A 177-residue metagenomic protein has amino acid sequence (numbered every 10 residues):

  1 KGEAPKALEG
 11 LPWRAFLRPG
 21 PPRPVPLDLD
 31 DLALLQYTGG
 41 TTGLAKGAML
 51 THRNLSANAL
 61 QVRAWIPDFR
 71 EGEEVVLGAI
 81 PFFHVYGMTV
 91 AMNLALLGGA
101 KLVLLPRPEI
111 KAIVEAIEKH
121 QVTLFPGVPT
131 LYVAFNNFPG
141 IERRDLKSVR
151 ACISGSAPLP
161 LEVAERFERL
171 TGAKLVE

Functional and structural regions predicted by a protein language model:
K1-L29, F138-P139: ANL superfamily adenylate-forming
R14, D30, H52-R53, I80 (+2 more regions): Structural detector for helix-capping/boundary residues
G20-D30, L35-G78, G98-A100, R143: Conserved adenylate-forming
L32, T38-T41, V76, F82 (+4 more regions): Conserved S/T- and glycine-rich ATP-binding loop of Class I adenylate-forming
L35, A79-I80, L105, V128 (+2 more regions): Short hydrophobic "strand-cap" motifs at the C-terminus of beta-strands
S56-V75, F83-L124, F138, K174: Conserved AMP-binding/adenylation subdomain of ANL enzymes
L97, V122-G127, N136-E177: Gly/Ser/Thr-rich phosphate-binding loop
E109, T130-Y132, L159: Alpha-helix capping/helix-boundary segments
